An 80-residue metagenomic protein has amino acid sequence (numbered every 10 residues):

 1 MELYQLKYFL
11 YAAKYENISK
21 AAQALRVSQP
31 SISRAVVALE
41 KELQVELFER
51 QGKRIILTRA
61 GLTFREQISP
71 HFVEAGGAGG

Functional and structural regions predicted by a protein language model:
E2-Q5, Q29, G61, I68: The N-cap/first-turn positions of alpha helices within or immediately adjacent to helix-turn-helix DNA-binding domains
F9: Short, basic/aromatic recognition patches that contact phosphate-bearing ligands
A12-S28: Short helix-boundary/capping micro-motifs
N17-I18, V36, R50: Helix-turn-helix DNA-binding elements, focusing on the entry/boundary residues of the two helices that contact DNA
A24-L25, V36, L43, F64: Core residues of bacterial helix-turn-helix
E40-L57: A short LG(V/I)-centered, amphipathic sequence patch enriched for acidic residue(s) preceding the LG motif
E42-L43, F64-G80: Alpha-helical linker/hinge and terminal dimerization helices associated with HTH transcriptional regulators
